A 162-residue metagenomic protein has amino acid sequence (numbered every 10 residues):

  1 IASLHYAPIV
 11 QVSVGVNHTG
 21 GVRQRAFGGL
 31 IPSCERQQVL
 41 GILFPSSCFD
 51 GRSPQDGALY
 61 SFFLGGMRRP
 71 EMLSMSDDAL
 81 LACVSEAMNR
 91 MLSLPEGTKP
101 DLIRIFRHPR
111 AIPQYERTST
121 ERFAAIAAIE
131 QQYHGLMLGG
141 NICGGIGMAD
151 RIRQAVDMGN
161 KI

Functional and structural regions predicted by a protein language model:
I1-Y60, G65-S74, D78, E86-M91: Mid-domain catalytic core of redox enzymes that form a hydrophobic substrate pocket/lid adjacent to a catalytic redox
G51, I112, G145: Flexible, glycine-rich phosphate/dinucleotide-binding loops and adjacent beta-alpha linkers at cofactor/substrate
Y60-F63, A127-I146, R151-Q154, G159: Short FAD-binding loop at a beta-strand-to-alpha-helix junction that anchors the flavin cofactor in diverse
G65, F106-H108, R117, G139-I142: Short, loop-centered acidic/histidine patches that primarily coordinate divalent metals
P70, L81-Q131: Flavin (FAD/FMN) cofactor-binding core of flavoprotein oxidoreductases
D77-L80, R151: Hydrophobic (often cysteine-bearing) scaffold residues that line and stabilize catalytic clefts of nucleotide/cofactor
M91, D157-I162: C-terminal alpha-helix
